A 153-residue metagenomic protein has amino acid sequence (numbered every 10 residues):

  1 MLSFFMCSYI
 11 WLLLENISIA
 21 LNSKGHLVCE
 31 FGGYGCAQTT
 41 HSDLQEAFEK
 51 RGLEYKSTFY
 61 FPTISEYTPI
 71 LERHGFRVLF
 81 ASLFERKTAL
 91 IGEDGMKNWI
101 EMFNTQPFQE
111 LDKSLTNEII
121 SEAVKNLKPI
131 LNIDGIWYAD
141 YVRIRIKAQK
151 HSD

Functional and structural regions predicted by a protein language model:
M1-W11: A short SAM/SAH-binding and catalytic strip from SAM-dependent methyltransferases
F4-M6, T58-Y60, G95-M102, W137 (+1 more regions): Tryptophan-centric aromatic hotspots in well-structured domains and transmembrane helices
W11-H26: A short glycine-rich, Lys/Arg-flanked "PGG" loop and its adjoining helix->strand segment in the class I
H26-L53: Conserved class I S-adenosyl-L-methionine
Y60-H74: Short alpha-helix
H74-F76, K97-E101, T105, Y141-D153: Core SAM-dependent methyltransferase catalytic element
L79-D134: C-terminal helical/coil "lid" or tail adjacent to the Rossmann-like core of SAM-dependent
